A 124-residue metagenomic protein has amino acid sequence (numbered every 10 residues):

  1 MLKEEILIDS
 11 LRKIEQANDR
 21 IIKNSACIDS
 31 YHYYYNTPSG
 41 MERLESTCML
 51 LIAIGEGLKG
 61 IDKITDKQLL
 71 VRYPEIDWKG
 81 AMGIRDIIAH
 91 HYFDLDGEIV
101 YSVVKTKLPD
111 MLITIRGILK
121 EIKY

Functional and structural regions predicted by a protein language model:
M1-Y124: Solvent-exposed interaction patches of small proteins and small membrane subunits
